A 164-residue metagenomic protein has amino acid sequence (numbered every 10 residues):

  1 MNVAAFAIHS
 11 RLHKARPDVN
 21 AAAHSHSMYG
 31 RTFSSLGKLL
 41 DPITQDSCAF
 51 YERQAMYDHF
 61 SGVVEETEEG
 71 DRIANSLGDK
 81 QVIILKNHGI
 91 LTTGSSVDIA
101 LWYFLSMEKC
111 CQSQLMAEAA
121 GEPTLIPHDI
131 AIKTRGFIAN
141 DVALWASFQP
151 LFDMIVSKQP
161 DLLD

Functional and structural regions predicted by a protein language model:
M1-A23, G30-I43: An anion-binding catalytic pocket shared by soluble metabolic enzymes
L12, H26, I73, H88 (+1 more regions): Divalent metal-coordination and catalytic microenvironments
K14-P17, K38, N75-G78, W102 (+1 more regions): Short, intrinsically disordered, mixed-charge
A21-S25, I83-L85: General beta-strand structural signal in soluble alpha/beta enzymes
M28-E69: Class I SAM-dependent methyltransferase SAM-binding "motif I" and its flanking Rossmann-like core
A55-T92: A contiguous binding-surface segment within folded domains or other stable secondary-structure elements
Q81-D164: A conserved C-terminal secondary-structure "cap"
